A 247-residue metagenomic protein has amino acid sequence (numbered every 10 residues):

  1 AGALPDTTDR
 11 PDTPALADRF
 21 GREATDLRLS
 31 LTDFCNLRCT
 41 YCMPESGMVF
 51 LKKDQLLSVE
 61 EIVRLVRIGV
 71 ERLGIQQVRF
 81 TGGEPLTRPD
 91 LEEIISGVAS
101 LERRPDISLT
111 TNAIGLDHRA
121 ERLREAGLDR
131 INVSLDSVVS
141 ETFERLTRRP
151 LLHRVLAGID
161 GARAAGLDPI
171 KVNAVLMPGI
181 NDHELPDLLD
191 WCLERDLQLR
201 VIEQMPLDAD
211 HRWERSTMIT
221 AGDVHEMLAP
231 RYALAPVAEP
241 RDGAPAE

Functional and structural regions predicted by a protein language model:
A1-L27, D190, E194, V201-L207 (+1 more regions): Auxiliary Fe-S-binding modules of radical SAM enzymes
P5-A24, T40-Y41, I75-R79, L123 (+1 more regions): Conserved N-terminal glycine/acidic-rich loop preference
R19-E60, L73: Canonical Radical SAM [4Fe-4S] cluster-binding loop centered on the CxxxCxxC motif and its immediate flanking residues
T32, P44-E45, S134-V138, I202-Q204: Generic beta-structure capping elements
G47-K52, H118, V139-L146, D208-R212: A short acidic, helix-capping loop that chelates divalent metal ions and anchors anionic groups
L56-V59, R149, R215-M218, G222: Short, conserved loop/turn and helix-capping segments at secondary-structure boundaries that abut family-defining
V59, V63-R79, T87-R195, R200: Radical SAM/AdoMet-radical enzyme domain recognition
E84: Conserved G/P- and acidic residue-centered "switch" motifs that form tight phosphate/ATP-binding loops in soluble
